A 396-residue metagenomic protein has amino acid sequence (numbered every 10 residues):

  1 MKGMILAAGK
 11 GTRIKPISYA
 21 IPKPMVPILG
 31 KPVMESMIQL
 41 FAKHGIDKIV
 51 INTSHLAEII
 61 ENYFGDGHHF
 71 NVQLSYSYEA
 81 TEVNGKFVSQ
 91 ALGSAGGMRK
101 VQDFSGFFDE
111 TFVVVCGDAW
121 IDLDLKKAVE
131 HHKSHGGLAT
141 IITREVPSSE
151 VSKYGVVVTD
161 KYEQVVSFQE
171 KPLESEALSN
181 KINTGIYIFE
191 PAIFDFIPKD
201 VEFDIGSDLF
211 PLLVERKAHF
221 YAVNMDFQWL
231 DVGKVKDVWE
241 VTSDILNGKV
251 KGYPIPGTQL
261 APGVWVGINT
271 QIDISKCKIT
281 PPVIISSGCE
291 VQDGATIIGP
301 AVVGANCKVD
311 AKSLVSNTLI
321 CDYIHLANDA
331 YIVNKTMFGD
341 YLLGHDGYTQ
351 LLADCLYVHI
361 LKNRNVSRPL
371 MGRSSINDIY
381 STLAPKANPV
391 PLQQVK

Functional and structural regions predicted by a protein language model:
M1-A20, A42: N-terminal nucleotide-binding beta1-loop-alpha1 segment
K2-I5, L29-C116, L125-K127, T159 (+3 more regions): Conserved N-terminal catalytic core of the sugar/cofactor nucleotidyltransferase
K10, G117-A119: Active-site metal-binding loops of divalent metal-dependent hydrolases
S77-E79, I142, V223-M225: Conserved beta-strand termini and adjacent loop/short-helix elements that scaffold enzyme active sites in alpha/beta
T111-V113, W120, K126-K133, V146-S149 (+1 more regions): Catalytic-core segments of class I nucleotidyltransferases/pyrophosphorylases that form NMP-activated intermediates
H135-E145: A short, conserved acidic/glycine-rich loop-to-beta-strand motif that forms the donor nucleotide-sugar/metal
T258-V390: Structural signal for interior beta-strand "rungs" in well-ordered beta-sheet cores of soluble enzyme domains
